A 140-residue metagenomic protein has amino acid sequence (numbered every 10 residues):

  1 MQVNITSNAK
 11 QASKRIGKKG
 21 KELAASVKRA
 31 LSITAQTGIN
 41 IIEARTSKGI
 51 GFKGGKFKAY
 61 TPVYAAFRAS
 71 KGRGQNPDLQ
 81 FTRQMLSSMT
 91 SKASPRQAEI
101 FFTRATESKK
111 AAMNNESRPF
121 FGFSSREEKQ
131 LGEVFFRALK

Functional and structural regions predicted by a protein language model:
M1-K140: Short, Lys/Arg-rich flexible segments
